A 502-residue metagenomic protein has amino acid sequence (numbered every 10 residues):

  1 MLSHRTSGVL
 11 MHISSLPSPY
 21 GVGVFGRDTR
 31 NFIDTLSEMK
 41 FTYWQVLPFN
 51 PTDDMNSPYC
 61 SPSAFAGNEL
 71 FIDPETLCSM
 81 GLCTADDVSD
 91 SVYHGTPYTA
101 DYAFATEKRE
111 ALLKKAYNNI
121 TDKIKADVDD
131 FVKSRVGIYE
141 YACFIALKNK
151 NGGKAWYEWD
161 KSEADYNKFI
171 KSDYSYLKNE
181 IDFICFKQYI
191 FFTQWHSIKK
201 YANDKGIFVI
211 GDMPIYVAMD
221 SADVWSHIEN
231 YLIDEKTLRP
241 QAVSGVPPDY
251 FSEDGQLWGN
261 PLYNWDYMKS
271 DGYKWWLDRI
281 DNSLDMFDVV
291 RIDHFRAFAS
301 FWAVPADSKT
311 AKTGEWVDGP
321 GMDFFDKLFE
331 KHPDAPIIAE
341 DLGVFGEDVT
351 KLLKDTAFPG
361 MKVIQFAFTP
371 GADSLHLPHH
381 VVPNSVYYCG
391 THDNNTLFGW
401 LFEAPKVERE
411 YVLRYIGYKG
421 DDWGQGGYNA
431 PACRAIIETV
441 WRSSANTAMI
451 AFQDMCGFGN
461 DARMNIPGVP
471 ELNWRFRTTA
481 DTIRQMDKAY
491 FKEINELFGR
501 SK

Functional and structural regions predicted by a protein language model:
M1-R5, L10-H12, S18, N56-F192 (+3 more regions): Alpha-amylase-like alpha-glycosidases and glucanotransferases acting on alpha-linked glucans and related
L2, R27-T52, D285-F287: Catalytic domains of carbohydrate-active enzymes, especially glycoside hydrolases
G8, H12-T35: N-terminal catalytic cores of NTP/NDP-binding nucleotidyl/phosphoryl-transfer enzymes
S37, W195-N203, F329, L353-K354: Surface-exposed amphipathic alpha-helices with a cationic face
L47, F208-I210, P214, V289 (+1 more regions): Outer-envelope exported proteins of Gram-negative bacteria
I184-V217: Conserved, well-ordered alpha-helix/loop/beta-strand core segments that scaffold catalytic motifs
G457-K502: Structured C-terminal cap/extension of enzyme domains
